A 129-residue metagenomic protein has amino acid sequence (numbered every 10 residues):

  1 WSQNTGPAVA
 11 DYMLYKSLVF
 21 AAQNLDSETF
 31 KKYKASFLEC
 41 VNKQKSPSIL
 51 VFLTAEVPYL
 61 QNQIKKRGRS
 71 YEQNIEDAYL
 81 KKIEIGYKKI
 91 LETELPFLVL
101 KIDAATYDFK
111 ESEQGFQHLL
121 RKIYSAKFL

Functional and structural regions predicted by a protein language model:
W1-P7, Y12-L14, F20-E28: Conserved nucleotide-sensing/catalytic segment adjacent to the nucleotide-binding pocket in NTP-handling enzymes
Q3, E39-N42, I90-L91: Short, flexible, glycine/charge-rich loop motifs used to bind or transfer phosphoryl groups or to couple energy/partner
A10-Y15, L60-K65, P96-V99: Short amphipathic alpha-helical segments, especially helix-boundary/capping motifs
A10-Y15, T54-A55, D103-A105: Short loop/turn segments at strand-loop or loop-helix junctions that form parts of catalytic or ligand-binding pockets
S17-G86: A glycine- and Lys/Arg-enriched "phosphate-lid" helix/loop adjacent to the NTP-binding pocket of small-molecule kinases
K65-Q73, A78-L129: NTP-dependent small-molecule kinase module
